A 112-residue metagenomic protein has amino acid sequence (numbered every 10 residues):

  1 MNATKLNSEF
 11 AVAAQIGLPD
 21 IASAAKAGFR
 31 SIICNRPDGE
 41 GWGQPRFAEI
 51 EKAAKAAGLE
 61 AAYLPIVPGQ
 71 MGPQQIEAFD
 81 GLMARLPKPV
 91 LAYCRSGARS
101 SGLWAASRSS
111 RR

Functional and structural regions predicted by a protein language model:
M1-L91, G102-R112: Cys-dependent protein tyrosine phosphatase-like superfamily
C94: Short cysteine clusters
